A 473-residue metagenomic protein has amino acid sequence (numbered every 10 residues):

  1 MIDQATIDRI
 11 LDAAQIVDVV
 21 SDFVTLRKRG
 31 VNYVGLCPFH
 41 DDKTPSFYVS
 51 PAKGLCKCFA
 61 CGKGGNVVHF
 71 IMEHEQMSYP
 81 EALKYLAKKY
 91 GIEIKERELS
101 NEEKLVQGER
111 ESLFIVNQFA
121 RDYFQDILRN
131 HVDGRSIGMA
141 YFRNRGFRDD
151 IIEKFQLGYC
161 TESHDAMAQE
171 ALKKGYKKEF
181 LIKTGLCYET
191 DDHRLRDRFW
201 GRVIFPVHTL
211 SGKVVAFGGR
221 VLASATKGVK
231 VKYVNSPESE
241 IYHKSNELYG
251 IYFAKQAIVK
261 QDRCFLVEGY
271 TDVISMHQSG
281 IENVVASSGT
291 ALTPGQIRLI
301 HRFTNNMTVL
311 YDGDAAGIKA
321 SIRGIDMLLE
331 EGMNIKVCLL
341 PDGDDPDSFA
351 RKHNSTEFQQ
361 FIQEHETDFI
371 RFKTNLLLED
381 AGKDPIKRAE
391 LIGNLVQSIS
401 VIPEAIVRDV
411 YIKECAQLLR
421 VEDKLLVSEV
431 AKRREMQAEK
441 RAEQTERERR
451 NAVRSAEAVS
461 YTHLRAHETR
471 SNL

Functional and structural regions predicted by a protein language model:
M1-K104, E162, H353, Q360 (+1 more regions): N-terminal structured subdomain of primase-like DNA metabolism proteins
I2, A14, R29, L105-D122 (+3 more regions): Phosphate-handling DNA/RNA-contact segment within nucleic-acid enzymes
Q4, T209-L210, K255-R263, T293-M307 (+2 more regions): A charged alpha-helical hairpin associated with nucleic-acid processing machineries
I10-A13, E103-L113, V132-R135, L157-T161 (+5 more regions): Conserved phosphate/pyrophosphate-binding and hydrolysis machinery centered on Walker-type P-loop NTPases, extending
C37, C58, I71, F142 (+8 more regions): Terminal peptide-recognition signature
E75-Y90, R202-V221, S348, K352: Structured, non-catalytic alpha/beta "coupling" segments that mediate domain-domain communication and provide generic
E81-D133: Conserved active-site segments centered on acidic
K88, I92, S100, M139-A140 (+2 more regions): Short, conserved phosphate-binding/catalytic loop or strand-edge motifs used in phosphoryl-/nucleotidyl-transfer
